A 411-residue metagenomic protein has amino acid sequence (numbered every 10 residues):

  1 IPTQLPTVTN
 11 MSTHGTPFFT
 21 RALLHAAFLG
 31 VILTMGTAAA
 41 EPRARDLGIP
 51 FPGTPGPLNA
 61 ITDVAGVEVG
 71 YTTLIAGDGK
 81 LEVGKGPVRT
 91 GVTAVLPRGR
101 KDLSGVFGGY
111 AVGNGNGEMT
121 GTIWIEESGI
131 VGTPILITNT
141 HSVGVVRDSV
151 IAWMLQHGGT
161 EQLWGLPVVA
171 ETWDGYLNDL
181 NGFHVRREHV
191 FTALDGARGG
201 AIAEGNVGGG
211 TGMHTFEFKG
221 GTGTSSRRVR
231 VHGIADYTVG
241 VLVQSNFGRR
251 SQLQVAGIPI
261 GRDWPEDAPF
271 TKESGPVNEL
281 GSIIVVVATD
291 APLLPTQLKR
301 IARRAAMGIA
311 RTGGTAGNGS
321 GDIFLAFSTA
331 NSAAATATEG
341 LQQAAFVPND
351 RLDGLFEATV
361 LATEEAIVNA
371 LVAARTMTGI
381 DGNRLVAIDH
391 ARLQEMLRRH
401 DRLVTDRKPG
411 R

Functional and structural regions predicted by a protein language model:
L5: Cationic, low-complexity basic patches in intrinsically disordered or flexible, solvent-exposed regions
V8-A27: Bacterial N-terminal signal peptides that target proteins for export
H25-M35: Bacterial N-terminal signal peptides
A40-R411: Alpha/propeptide regions of enzymes that mature by internal proteolysis
